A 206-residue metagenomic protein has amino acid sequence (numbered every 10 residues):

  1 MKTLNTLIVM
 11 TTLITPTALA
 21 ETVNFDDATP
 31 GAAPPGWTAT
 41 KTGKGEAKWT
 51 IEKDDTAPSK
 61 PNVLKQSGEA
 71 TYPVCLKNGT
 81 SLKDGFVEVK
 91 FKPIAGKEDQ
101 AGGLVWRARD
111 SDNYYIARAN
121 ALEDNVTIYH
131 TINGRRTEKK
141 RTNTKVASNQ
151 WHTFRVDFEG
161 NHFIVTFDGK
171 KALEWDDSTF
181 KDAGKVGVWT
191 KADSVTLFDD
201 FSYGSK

Functional and structural regions predicted by a protein language model:
L19-K41, D199: Extracellular carbohydrate-recognition regions
N24, F180-K206: Ligand-recognition surfaces built from glycine- and aromatic
F25, V87-V89, Q150-V165: Short tryptophan-centered beta-strand motifs in secreted/extracellular beta-sheet-rich domains of glycan-recognition
P30, Q66-I128, I132: Secretory/extracellular carbohydrate-interaction modules and structurally similar beta-sandwich "look-alikes"
A32-V63, E69-T71: Extracellular glycan-recognition surfaces and repeat-rich motifs
P73-T80, L104, K140-V146, V186-V188: Beta-strand-rich interaction surfaces with strong enrichment in secreted/lumenal proteins
I132-T153: Short, aromatic/His-centered strand-loop micro-motif at the edge of beta-sheets
T166-G187: Short, solvent-exposed beta-strand-to-loop segments that form ligand-recognition rims of beta-rich domains
